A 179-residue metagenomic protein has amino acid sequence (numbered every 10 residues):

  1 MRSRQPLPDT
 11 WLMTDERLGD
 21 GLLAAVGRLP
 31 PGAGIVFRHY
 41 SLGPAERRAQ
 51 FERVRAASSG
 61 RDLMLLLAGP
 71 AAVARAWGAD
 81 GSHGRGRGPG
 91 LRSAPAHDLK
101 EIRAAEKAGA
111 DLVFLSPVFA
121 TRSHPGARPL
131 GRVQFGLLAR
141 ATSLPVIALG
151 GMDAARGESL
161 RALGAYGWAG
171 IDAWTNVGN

Functional and structural regions predicted by a protein language model:
S3, G34-G90: N-terminal active-site wall of soluble small-molecule enzyme domains
P6-L22, G90-A96: Active-site mouth loops of central-metabolism enzymes
D9-W11, G34-V36, D62-L66, D80-H83 (+4 more regions): Structural preference for beta-strand elements that scaffold enzyme active sites
L12, I35, A74, A105 (+3 more regions): Conserved, mostly hydrophobic/aromatic
D15-L29, P70-A72, D98-A104, D153-E158: Short, acidic/polar
A24-P31, R55-G60, R75, E106-G109 (+1 more regions): Acidic (Asp/Glu)-rich catalytic clusters
Y40, S82-L91, L112-G126, G151-N179: Glycine-rich phosphate-binding active-site loops on the catalytic face of alpha/beta enzymes
R48-L66, G88-L99, R128-G151: Alpha-helix-loop-beta-strand connector modules within alpha/beta enzyme cores
